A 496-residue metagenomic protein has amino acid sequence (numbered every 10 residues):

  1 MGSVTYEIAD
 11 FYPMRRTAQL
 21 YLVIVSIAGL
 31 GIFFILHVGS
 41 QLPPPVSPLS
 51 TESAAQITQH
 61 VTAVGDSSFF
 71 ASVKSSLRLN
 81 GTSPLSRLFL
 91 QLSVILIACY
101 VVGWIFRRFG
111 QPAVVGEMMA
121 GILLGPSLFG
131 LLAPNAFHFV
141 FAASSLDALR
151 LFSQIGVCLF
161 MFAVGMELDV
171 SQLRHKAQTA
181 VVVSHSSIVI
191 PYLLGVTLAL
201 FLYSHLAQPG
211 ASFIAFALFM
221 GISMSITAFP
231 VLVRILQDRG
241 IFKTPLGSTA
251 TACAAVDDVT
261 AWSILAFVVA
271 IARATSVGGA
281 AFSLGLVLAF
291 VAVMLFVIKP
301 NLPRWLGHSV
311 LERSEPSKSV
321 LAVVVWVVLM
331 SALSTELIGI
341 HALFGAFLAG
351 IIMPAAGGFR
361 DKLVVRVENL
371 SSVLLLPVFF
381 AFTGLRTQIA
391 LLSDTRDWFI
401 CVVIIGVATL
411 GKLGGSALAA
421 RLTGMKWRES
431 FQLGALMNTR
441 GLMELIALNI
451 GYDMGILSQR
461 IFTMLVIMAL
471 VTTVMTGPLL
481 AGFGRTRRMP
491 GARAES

Functional and structural regions predicted by a protein language model:
F11-V25: N-terminal membrane topogenic signal
R15-A18, F34-P84: Low-complexity, proline/glycine-enriched hydrophobic segments characteristic of transmembrane helices
G39-P45, I97-R108, G130-L131, V170-F242 (+4 more regions): Transmembrane alpha-helices that form the ion-translocation and gating core of multi-pass ion transport proteins
L42-P48, K74-R78, P134-S144, L202-A211 (+4 more regions): Membrane-interface helix termini and inter-helical loops of multi-pass transporters
L79, L124-T179, R304-V402, M425: Membrane-interface junctions of multi-pass transporters
G81-I95, S145-F162, F213-T227, S283-V293 (+3 more regions): Structural signature of hydrophobic alpha-helical transmembrane segments
V101-M118, I122, M330-F344, A469: Flexible hinge motifs at transmembrane-helix junctions and intramembrane kinks/re-entrant loops in multi-pass membrane
E117-F129, V183-T197, A252-A266, R313-A332 (+2 more regions): Small-residue-rich segments of transmembrane alpha-helices in multi-pass membrane proteins, especially helix faces
